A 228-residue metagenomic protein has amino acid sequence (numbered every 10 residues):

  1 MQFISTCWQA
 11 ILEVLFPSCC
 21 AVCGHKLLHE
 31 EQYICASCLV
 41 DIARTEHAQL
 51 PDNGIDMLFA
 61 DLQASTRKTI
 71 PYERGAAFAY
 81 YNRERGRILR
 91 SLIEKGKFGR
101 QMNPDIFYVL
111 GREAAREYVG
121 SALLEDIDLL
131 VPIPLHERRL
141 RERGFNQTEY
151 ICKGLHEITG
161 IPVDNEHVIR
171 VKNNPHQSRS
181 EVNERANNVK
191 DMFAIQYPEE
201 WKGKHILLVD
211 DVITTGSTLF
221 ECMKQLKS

Functional and structural regions predicted by a protein language model:
M1-S228: Glycine-rich phosphate/pyrophosphate-handling loop used in enzymes and phosphotransfer proteins
